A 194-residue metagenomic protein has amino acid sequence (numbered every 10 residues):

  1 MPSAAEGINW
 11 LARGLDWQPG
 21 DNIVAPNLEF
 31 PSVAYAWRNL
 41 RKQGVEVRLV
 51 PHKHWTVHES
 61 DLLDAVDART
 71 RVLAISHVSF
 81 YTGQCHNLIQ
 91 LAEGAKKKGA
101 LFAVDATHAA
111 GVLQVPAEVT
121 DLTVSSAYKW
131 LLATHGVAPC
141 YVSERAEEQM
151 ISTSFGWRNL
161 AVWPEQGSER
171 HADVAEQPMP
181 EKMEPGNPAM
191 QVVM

Functional and structural regions predicted by a protein language model:
M1-M194: Pyridoxal 5′-phosphate
